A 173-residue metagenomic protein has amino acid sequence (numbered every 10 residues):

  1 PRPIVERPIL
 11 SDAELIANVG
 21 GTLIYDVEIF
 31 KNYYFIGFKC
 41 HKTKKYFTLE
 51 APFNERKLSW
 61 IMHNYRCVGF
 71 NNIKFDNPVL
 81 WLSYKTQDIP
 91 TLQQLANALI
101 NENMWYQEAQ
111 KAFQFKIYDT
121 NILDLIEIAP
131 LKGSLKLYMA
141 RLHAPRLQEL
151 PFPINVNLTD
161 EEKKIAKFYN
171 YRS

Functional and structural regions predicted by a protein language model:
P1-G20: N-terminal accessory regions of nucleic-acid-interacting proteins
A13-I16, D26-I29, F38-K39, K57-W60: Short secondary-structure boundary/capping segments within folded domains
G20-I29, D124: Two-metal-ion RNase H-like nuclease active-site motif
T22, K31-Y46, L135, R141: RNase H-like nuclease fold core
V27-Y33, N71: Ser/Thr-glycine-rich phosphate-binding loops at phosphate-binding pockets of nucleotides, nucleotide cofactors
K42-L137: Conserved DEDDh/DEDDy metal-dependent 3′-5′ exonuclease domain
V68, I126-S173: Acidic, Mg2+-coordinating catalytic module of metal-dependent nucleases/exonucleases that use a two-metal-ion mechanism
